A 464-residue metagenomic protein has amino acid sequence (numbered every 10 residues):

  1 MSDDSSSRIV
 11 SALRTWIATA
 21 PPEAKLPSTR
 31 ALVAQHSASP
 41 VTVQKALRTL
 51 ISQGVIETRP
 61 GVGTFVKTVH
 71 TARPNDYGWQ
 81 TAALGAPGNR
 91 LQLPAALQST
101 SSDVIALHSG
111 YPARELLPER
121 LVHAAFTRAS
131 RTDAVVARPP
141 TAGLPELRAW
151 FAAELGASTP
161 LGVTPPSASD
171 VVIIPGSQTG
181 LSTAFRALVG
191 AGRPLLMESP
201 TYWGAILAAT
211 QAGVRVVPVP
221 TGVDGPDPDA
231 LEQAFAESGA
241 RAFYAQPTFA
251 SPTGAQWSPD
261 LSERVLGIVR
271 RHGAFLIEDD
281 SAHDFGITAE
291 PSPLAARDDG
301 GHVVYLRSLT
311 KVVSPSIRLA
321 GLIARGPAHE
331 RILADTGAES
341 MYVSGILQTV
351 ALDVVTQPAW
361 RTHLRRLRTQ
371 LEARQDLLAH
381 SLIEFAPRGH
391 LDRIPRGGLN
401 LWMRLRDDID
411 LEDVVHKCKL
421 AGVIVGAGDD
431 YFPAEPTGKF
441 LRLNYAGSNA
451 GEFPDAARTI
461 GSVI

Functional and structural regions predicted by a protein language model:
M1-T127, G337-V343, R365, A373 (+7 more regions): N-terminal basic, amphipathic alpha-helical segments
A83-G176, T183, I424: N-terminal small-domain helix-loop-helix segment of the aminotransferase-like
A134-H272, D284-G300, L371: Conserved core of the PLP fold type I
D279: Glycine-centered flexible beta-alpha turn that most often forms the glycine-rich phosphate-binding loop
E290-T310, E330-A334, L441-R442: Conserved active-site segment immediately N-terminal to the catalytic lysine that forms the internal aldimine
Y305, K311-E384, D392-R393: PLP-dependent aminotransferase class I/II
A359-R366, A379-I409, D429-P436: Conserved small-domain helix->loop->beta segment predominantly found in fold-type I
